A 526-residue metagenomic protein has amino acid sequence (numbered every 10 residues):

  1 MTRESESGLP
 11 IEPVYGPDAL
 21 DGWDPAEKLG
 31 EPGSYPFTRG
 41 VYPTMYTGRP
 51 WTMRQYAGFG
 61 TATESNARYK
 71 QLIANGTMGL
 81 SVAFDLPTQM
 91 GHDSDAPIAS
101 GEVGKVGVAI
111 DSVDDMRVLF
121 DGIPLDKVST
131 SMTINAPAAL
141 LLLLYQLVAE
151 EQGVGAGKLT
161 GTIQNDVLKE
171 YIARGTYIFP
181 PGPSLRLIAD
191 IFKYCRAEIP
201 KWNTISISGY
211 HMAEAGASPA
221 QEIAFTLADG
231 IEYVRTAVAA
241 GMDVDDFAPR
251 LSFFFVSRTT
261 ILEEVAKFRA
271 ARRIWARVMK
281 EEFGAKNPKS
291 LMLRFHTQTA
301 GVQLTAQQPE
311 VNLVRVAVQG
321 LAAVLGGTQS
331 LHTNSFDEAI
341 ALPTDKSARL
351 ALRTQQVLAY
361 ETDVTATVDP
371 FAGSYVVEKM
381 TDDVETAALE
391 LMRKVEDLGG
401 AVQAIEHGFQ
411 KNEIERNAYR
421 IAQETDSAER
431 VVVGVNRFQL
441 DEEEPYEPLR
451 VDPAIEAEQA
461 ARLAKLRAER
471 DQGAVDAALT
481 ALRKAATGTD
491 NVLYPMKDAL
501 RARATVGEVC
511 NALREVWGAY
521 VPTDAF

Functional and structural regions predicted by a protein language model:
M1-R258, E263, E282, K289-H296 (+3 more regions): Catalytic alpha/beta active-site cores
R3-G22, E31-F37, L86, T344-D345 (+2 more regions): Flexible, glycine-rich loop/tail regions that form catalytic "lids" or insertion modules at the edges of active sites
R54-Y56, V82-D85, S131-N135, T162-Q164 (+13 more regions): Generic beta-strand/beta-sheet core signal
M78, D121-L125, E150-G155, A189-K201 (+14 more regions): Generic secondary-structure signature for well-ordered alpha-helical cores
G101-K105, K169-F179, M212-A217, F255-T260 (+7 more regions): Short beta-alpha connecting loops at secondary-structure transitions that line or flank enzyme active sites
D111, S129, I134-P137, A149-E151 (+9 more regions): Phosphate/diphosphate-binding loops
L141, G230, F253-M279, F295-L321 (+6 more regions): Extended, hydrophobic alpha-helical segments in both membrane/secreted and soluble proteins
D243-F247, A285-T299, Q307-F336, P343-V368 (+3 more regions): Flexible glycine/proline-rich, aromatic-decorated loop/lid segments
